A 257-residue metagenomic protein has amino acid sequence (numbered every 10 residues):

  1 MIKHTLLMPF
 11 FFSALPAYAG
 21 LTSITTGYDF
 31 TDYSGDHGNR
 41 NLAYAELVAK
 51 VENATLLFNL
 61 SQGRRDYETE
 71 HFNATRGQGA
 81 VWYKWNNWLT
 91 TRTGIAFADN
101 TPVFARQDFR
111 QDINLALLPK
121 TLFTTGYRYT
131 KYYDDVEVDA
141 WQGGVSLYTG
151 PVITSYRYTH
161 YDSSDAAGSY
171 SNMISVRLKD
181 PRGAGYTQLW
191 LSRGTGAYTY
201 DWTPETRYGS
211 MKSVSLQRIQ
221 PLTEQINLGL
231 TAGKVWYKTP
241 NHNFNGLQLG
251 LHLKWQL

Functional and structural regions predicted by a protein language model:
M1-S23, E52-T55, W88, L257: Cleavable N-terminal export/targeting peptides
Y18-F30, A49-F58, T91, T187-W190: Transmembrane beta-strand segments of Gram-negative outer membrane beta-barrel proteins
G20-T25, G38-R40, F244, K254: Beta-strand-dominated lipid-handling architectures at cellular/organellar boundaries
D29-Y44, N59-A80, G94-D112, A116-L249: Outer-membrane beta-barrel translocator/channel fold
L47-A49, V81-W82: Short, exposed beta-strand/loop patches in secreted or surface proteins that constitute
E52, K84-N86, T90, L118 (+1 more regions): Residue-level recognition of beta-strand termini and adjacent short loop/turns
Y83-L89, T203, Q256: Short linear interaction motif-like sites in intrinsically disordered regions of transcription factors
R177-L178, L253-L257: Short beta-strand-to-coil "C-cap" segments at the C-terminal boundary of structured domains/repeats, marking
